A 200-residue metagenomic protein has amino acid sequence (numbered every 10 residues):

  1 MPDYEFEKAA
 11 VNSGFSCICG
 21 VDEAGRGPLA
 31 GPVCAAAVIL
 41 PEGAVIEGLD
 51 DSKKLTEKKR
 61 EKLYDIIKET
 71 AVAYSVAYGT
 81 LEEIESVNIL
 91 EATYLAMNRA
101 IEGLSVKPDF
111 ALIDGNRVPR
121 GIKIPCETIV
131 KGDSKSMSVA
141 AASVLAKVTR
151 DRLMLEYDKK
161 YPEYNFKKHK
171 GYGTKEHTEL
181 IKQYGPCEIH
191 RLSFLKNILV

Functional and structural regions predicted by a protein language model:
M1-V200: RNase H-like, Mg2+-dependent phosphodiesterase core, and more generally RNA phosphate-backbone-engaging helix-loop
